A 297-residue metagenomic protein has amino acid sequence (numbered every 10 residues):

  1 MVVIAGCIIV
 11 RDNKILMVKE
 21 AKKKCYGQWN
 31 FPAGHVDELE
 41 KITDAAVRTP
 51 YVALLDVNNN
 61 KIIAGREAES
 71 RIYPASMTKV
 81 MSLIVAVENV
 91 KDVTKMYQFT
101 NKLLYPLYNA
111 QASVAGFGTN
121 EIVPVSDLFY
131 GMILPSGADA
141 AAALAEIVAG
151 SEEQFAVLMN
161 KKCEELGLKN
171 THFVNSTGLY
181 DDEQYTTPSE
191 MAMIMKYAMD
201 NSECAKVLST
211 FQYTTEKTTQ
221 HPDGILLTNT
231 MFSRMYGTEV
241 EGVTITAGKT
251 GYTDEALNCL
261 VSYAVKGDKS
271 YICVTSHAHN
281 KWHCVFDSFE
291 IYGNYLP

Functional and structural regions predicted by a protein language model:
M1-I15: Conserved N-terminal beta-strand and adjoining loop/helix that marks the start of the Nudix/MutT-like hydrolase domain
A5-I9, V52-L54, L144, V261-S262: Short beta-strand scaffold segments in enzyme catalytic cores
D12, N58-N59, T250, G267: Residue-level recognition of short loop/turn positions
K14-T43: Conserved Nudix-box catalytic region and its N-terminal flanking loop in Nudix hydrolases and closely related
I15, K61-I62, T253: Hydrophobic "anchor" residues
K22, E69, H277-A278: A generic structural motif
D44-S189, A198-M199, K266: Active-site-adjacent loops and short helices of periplasmic peptidoglycan-processing enzymes
D44-Y51, S151-P297: Penicillin-recognizing serine hydrolase domain
